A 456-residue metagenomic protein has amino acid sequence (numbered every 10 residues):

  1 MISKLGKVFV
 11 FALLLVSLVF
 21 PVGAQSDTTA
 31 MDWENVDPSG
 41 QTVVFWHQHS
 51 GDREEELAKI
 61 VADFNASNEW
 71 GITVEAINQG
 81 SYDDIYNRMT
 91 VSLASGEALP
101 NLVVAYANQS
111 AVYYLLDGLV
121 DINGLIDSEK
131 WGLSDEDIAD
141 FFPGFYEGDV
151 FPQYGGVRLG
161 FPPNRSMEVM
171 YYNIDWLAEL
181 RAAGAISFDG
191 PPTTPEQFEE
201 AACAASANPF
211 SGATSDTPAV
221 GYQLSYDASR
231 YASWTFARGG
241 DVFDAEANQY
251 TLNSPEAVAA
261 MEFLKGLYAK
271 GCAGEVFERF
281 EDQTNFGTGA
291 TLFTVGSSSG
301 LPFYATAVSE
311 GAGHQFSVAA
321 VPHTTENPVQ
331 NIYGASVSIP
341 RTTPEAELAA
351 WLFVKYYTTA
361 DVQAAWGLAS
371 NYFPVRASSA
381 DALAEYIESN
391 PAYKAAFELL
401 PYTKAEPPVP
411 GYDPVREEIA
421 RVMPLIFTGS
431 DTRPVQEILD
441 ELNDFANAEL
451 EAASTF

Functional and structural regions predicted by a protein language model:
Q25-A30, V36-P38, L400-F456: Conserved C-terminal helix/tail region of periplasmic/extracytoplasmic solute-binding proteins
Q25-V36, A107-V169, G313-P322, E385-P391 (+1 more regions): Hinge/lid segment of periplasmic solute-binding proteins
M31-E34, G51-I72, I419: Short, polar/charged alpha-helical segment
S39-S50, I72-I77, L102: Short, well-ordered beta-strand elements
D63, E281-Q283, S299-P302, T306-A307 (+2 more regions): Mature extracytoplasmic/periplasmic domains
D63, S67-G144, E179-L180, N285 (+3 more regions): Extracytoplasmic "Venus flytrap"/periplasmic binding protein-like
A66-E69, T73, L125-K130, D149-S229 (+5 more regions): Helix-loop-helix "hinge/cap" segment bordering the ligand-binding cleft or interdomain interface
A94-G96, G156, V258, E262 (+4 more regions): Extracytoplasmic/periplasmic substrate-recognition and gating elements
